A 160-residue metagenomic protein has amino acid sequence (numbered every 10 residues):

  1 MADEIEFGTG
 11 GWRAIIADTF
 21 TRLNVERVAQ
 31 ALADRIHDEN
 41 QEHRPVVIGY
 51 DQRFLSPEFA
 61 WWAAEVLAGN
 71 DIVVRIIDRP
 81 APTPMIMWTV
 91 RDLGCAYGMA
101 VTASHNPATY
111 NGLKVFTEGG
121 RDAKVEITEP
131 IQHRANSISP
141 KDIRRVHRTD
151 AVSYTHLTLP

Functional and structural regions predicted by a protein language model:
M1-A2, N111-L157: Gly/Ser/Thr-enriched, mixed-charge loops and adjacent short helices that form phosphate/oxyanion-binding elements
M1-G69, Y97, L157: An N-terminal, well-structured beta->alpha segment
G8, I15-T19, L23, P84 (+2 more regions): Surface-exposed loop/turn and secondary-structure junction residues enriched for glycine/proline
Q30, E65, P84, W88 (+3 more regions): Residues on a specific face of well-ordered alpha-helices
A33-R35, V74-I77, A103, V125-P130 (+1 more regions): Short, surface-exposed, polar/charged, turn-prone segments marking secondary-structure boundaries
R35, T89-L93, V101-T102, R134-K141: Mid-sequence acidic-hydrophobic segments that form the walls of catalytic/ligand-binding cavities or oligomerization
Q41-R121: Ferredoxin-reductase
